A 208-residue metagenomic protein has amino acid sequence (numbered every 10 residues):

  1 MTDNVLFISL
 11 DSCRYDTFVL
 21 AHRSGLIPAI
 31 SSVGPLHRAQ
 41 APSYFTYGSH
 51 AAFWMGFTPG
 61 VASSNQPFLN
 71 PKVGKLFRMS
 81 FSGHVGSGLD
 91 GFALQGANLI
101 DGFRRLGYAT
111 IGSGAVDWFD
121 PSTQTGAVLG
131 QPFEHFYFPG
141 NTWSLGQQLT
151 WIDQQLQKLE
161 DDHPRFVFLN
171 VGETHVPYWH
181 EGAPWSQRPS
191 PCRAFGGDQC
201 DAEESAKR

Functional and structural regions predicted by a protein language model:
M1-R208: Catalytic domains that recognize anionic headgroups
